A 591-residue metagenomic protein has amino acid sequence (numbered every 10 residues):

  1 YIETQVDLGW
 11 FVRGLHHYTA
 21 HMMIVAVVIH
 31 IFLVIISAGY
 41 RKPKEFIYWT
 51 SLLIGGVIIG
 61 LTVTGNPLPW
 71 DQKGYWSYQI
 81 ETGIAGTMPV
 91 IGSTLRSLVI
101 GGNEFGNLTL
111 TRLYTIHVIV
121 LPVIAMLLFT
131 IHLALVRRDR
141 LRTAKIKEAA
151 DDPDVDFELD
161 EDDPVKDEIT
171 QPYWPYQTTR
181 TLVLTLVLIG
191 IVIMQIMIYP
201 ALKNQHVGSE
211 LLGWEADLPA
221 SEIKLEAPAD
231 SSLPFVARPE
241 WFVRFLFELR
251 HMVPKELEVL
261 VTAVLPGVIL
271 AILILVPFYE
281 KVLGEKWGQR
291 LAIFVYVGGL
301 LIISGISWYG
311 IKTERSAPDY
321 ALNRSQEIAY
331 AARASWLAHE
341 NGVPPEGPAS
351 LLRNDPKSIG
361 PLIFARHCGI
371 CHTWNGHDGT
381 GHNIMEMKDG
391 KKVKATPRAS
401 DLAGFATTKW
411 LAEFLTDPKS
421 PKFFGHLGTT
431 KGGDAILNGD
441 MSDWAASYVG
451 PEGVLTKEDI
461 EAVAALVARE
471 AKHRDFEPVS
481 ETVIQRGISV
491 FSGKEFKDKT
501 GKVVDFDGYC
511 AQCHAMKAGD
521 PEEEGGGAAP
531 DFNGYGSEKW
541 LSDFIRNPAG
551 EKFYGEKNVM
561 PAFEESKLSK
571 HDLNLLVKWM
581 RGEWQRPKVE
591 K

Functional and structural regions predicted by a protein language model:
I2-G9, R13, H17-I29, P43-L53 (+19 more regions): Conserved structured core elements
I2-H17, I80-S93, E104-I116, L249-E256: Short aromatic-rich membrane-water interface segments that cap or initiate transmembrane helices in multi-pass membrane
A20-A38, Y48, L53-N103, V120-K145: Transmembrane-helix bundle segments that line or gate the permeation/cavity pathway in multi-pass membrane proteins
I24, I36-A38, P67-Q79, L135-R142 (+11 more regions): Short, solvent-exposed loop/turn and secondary-structure capping segments
W76, T109, Y114, I119-L352 (+3 more regions): N-terminal export/targeting leaders of redox proteins
E104, N354-D355, L362-R366, I370 (+3 more regions): Extracytoplasmic electron-transfer domains, predominantly the class I c-type cytochrome c fold
Y330-F364, G381, R469-D505, P587-K591: Electrostatic cytochrome c docking/interface patches
W374-N375, M516-K517: Cys/His-rich metal-chelating microdomains
